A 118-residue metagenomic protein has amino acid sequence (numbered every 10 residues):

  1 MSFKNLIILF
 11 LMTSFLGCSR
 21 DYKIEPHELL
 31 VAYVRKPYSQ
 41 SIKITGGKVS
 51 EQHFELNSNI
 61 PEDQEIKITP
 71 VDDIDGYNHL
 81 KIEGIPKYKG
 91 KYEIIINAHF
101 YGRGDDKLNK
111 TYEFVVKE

Functional and structural regions predicted by a protein language model:
S2-L9: Sec-dependent signal peptide recognition, specifically the positively charged N-region followed immediately by
S14-G17: C-terminal motif of bacterial Sec signal peptides marking the signal peptidase cleavage site
S19-D21: Bacterial signal peptide processing site
E25-L56, E113-V115: Solvent-exposed, low-complexity, repeat-rich "mucin-like" stalks and linkers
N57-L80: Low-complexity "stalk/linker" and mucin-like segments enriched in Ser/Thr/Pro/Ala/Gly
K81-K89: Extracellular/luminal low-complexity segments enriched in Ser/Thr/Pro
Y88-D106: A short beta-strand micro-motif common to beta-rich folds, especially ectodomain repeats
G102-E118: Extracytoplasmic/periplasmic copper-protein system
